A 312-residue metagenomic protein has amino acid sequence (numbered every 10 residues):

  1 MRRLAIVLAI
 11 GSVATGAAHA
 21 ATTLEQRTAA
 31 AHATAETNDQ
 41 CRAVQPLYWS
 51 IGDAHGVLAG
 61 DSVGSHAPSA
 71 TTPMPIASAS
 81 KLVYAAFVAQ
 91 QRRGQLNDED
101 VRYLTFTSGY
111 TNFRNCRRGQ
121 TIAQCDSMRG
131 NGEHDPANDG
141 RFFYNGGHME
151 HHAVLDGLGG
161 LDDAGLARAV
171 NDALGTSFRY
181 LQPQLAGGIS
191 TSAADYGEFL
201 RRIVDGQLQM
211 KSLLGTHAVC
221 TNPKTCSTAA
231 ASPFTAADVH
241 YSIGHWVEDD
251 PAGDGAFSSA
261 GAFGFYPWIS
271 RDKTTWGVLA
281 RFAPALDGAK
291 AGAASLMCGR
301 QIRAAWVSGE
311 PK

Functional and structural regions predicted by a protein language model:
M1-R3: Positively charged n-region of N-terminal signal peptides that target proteins for export
A5-A14: Bacterial N-terminal signal peptides
A18-A20: Boundary at the C-terminal end of the N-terminal hydrophobic targeting segment
T23-A33, N97-K211, H217: Active-site-adjacent helix/loop patches that line small-molecule binding or acyl-intermediate pockets
E25-M74, Y266-S270, T274-A280: A short, well-structured edge-of-sheet supersecondary motif
P73-Q95, H151-D156, T274: Active-site SXXK
A218-L279: Active-site Gly/Thr loop motif
D287-K312: Short, gly/Ser/Thr-rich active-site loops of penicillin-recognizing serine hydrolases
